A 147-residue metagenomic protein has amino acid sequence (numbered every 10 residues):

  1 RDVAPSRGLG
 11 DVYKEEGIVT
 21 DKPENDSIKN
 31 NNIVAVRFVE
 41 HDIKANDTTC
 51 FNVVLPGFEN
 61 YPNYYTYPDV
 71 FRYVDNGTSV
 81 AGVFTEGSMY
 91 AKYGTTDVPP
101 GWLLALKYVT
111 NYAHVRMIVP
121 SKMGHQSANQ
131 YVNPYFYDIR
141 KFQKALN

Functional and structural regions predicted by a protein language model:
D2-Y13: Single conserved hydrophobic/aromatic residue that forms the stacking wall/gate of nucleotide- or nucleobase-binding
G8-G10, P23-N25, E40, G101 (+1 more regions): Glycine-centered flexibility sites
V19-N32: Short, solvent-exposed beta-strand/turn "edge" segments of beta-rich domains on protein surfaces
N30-K44: A short beta-strand signature
I43-K141, A145-L146: A beta-strand/beta-hairpin structural motif
